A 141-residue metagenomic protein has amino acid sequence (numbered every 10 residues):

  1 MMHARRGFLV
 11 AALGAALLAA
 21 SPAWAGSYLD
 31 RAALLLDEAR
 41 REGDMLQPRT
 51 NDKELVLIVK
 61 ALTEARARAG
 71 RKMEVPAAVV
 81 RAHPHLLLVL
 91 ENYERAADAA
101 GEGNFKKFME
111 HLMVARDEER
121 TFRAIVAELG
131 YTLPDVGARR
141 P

Functional and structural regions predicted by a protein language model:
M1-H3: N-terminal secretory signal peptides that target proteins for export/translocation
R5-L9, L13: N-terminal export leaders
R6, W24-D30, A82-L86: Short, surface-exposed loop and linker segments with low hydrophobicity and enrichment for Pro/Ser/Thr
A20-P22: N-terminal signal peptide c-region/cleavage motif recognized by signal peptidases
A25-V59, R95-P141: C-terminal amphipathic alpha-helix
E64-L87, L129-G137: Short, solvent-exposed, charged loop/turn and helix-capping segments that join or cap alpha-helices on peripheral
L86-A97: Heptad-repeat alpha-helical coiled-coil/4-helix-bundle sensor or tether segments in soluble regions
